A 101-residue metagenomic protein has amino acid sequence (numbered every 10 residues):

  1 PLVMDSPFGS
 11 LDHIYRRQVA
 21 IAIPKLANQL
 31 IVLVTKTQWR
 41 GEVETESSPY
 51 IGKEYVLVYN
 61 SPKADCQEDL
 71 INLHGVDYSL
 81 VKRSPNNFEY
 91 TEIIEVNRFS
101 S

Functional and structural regions predicted by a protein language model:
D5-P7: Walker B catalytic acidic pair
G9-L11: ABC ATPase nucleotide-binding domain "signature" loop
I14-S101: C-terminal lobe/lid and adjacent interdomain/linker elements of RecA-like ASCE P-loop ATPase modules
